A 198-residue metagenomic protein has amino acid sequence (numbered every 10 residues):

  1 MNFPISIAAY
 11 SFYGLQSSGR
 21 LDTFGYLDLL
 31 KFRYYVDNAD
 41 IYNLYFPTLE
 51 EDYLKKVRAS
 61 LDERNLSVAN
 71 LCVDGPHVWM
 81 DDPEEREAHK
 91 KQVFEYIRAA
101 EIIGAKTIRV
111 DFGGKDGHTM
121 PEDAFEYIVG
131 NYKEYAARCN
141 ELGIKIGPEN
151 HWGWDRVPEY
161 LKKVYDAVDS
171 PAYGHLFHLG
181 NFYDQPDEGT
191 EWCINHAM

Functional and structural regions predicted by a protein language model:
M1-A105, D123, K133, N140 (+3 more regions): N-terminal pre-domain/capping segments
I7, A39-I41, V110, P148 (+1 more regions): Conserved beta-strand positions
S11-Y13, N43-Y45, D74-H77, F112-D116 (+2 more regions): Active-site-proximal loop/turn and secondary-structure-junction residues that shape catalytic pockets, frequently
S18-R20, E50-R58, E122-F125, W152-S170 (+1 more regions): Distinct, well-ordered alpha-helical segments
I97-P121, L142-D155: Active-site groove signature of glycoside hydrolases
G117-Y132: Active-site cleft segment of glycoside hydrolase catalytic domains centered on the general acid/base Glu
V129-A137, D166: Histidine/acidic residue-rich metal-binding segments in metalloenzymes
A172-F182, M198: Aromatic- and acid-rich polysaccharide-binding/catalytic face of secreted or lumenal carbohydrate-active enzymes
